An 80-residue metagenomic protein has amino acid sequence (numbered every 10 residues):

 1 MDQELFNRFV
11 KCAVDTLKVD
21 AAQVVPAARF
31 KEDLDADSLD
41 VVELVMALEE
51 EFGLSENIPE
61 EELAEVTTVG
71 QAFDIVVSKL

Functional and structural regions predicted by a protein language model:
M1-A22, V77-L80: Thiotemplate assembly-line natural product biosynthesis machinery
D15, E32, E50: Alpha-helical residues within the helix-turn-helix
K18-V19, D35-A36, L54: Helix N-cap/coil-helix junction residues
V25-L39, P59-T68: Glycine-rich loop motifs involved in handling phospho/adenylate chemistry
V42-E65: Phosphopantetheinylated carrier protein domains
T68-V76: Conserved N-terminal glycine/acidic-rich loop preference
